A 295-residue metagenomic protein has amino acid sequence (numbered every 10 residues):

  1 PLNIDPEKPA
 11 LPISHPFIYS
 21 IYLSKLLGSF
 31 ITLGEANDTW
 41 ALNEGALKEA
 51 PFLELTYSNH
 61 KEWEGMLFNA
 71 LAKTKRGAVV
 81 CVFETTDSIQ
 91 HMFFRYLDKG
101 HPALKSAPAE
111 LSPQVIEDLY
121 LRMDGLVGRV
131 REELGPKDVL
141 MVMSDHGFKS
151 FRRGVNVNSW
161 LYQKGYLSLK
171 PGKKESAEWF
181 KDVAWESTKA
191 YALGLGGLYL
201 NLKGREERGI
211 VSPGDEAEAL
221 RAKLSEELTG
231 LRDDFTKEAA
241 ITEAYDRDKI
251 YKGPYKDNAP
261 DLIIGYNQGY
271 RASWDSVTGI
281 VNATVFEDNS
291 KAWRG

Functional and structural regions predicted by a protein language model:
P1-S29, L33-F52, P108, Q114 (+2 more regions): Secreted, luminal/periplasmic, and some membrane-associated catalytic domains that remodel anionic oxygen-ester
E44-L71, T86, L121, G128: A conserved hydrophobic secondary-structure block that centers on an alpha-helix together with its immediately flanking
N59-R95, I264: Active-site regions of oxyanion-processing enzymes, predominantly non-cytosolic
M92, K99-H101, L161-K164, K170 (+1 more regions): Alpha-helix boundary/interfacial micro-motifs
R95-Q114, A283-F286: A solvent-exposed, charged loop/short amphipathic helix patch at secondary-structure junctions
A283-G295: Short, cationic low-complexity segments
